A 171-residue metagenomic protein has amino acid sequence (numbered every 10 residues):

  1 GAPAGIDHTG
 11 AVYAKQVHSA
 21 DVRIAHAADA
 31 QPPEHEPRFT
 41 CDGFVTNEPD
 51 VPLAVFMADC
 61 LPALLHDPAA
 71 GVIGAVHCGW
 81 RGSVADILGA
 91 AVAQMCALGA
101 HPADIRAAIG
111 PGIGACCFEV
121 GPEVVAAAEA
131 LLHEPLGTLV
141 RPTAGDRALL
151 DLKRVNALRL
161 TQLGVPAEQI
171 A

Functional and structural regions predicted by a protein language model:
G1-A171: Active-site microenvironment for binding and transforming phosphate-containing groups
